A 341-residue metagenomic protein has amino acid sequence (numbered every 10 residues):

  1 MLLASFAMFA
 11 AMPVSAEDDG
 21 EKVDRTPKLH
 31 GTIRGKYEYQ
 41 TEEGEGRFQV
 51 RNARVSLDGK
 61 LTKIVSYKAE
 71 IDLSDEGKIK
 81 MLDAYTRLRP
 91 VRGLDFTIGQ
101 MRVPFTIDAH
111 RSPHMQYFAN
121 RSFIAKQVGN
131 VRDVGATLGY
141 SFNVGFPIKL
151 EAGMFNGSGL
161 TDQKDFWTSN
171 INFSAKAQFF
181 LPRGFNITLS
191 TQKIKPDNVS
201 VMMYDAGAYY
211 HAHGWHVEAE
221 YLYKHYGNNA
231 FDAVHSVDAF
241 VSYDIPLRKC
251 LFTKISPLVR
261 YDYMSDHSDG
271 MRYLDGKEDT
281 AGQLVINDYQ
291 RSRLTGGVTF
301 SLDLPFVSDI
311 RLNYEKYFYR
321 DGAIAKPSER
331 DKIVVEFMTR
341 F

Functional and structural regions predicted by a protein language model:
L2-R34, F341: N-terminal periplasmic/intermembrane-space "pro-region" immediately following the signal or transit peptide
S5-M8, R47, M154, A239 (+2 more regions): Intrinsic disorder/low-structure terminal segments
F6-A7, A16, A175, I187-L189: Compositionally biased regions
D19-G159, S169-F173, A177-N186, F240-S242 (+1 more regions): Outer membrane beta-barrel
T41-E43, T62, R87-R89, A109-R111 (+1 more regions): Outer-membrane beta-barrel pore domains
Q163-W167: Active-site cleft segment of glycoside hydrolase catalytic domains centered on the general acid/base Glu
